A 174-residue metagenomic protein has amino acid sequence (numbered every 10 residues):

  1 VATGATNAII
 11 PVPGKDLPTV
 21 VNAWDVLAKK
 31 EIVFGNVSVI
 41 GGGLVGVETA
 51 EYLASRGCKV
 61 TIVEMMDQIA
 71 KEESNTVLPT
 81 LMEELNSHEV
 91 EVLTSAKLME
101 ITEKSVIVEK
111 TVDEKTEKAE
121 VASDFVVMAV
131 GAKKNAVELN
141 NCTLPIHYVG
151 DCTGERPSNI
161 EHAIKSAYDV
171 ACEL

Functional and structural regions predicted by a protein language model:
V1-I9, K15-G35, S55-N141: A Rossmann-like FAD-binding core segment of flavoenzymes
I10-P11, P157: Flexible, glycine/small-residue catalytic loop immediately N-terminal to the helix bearing the conserved Tyr-Lys
G41-G43: Glycine-rich Rossmann-fold phosphate-binding loop(s) that bind the pyrophosphate of adenine dinucleotide cofactors
G46-T49, Q68-L78, Y148-L174: A conserved FAD-binding loop/helix module that cradles the flavin
